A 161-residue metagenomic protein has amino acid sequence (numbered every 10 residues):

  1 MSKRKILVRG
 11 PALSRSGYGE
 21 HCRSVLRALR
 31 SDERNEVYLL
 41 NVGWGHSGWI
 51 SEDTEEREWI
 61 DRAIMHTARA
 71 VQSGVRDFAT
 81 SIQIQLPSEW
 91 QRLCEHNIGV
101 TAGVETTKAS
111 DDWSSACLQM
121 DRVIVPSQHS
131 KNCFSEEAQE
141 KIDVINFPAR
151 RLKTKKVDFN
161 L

Functional and structural regions predicted by a protein language model:
M1-H46: N-terminal subdomain of nucleotide-sugar transferases
L7, N160-L161: Conserved donor-binding/catalytic core segment of Leloir-type glycosyltransferases
L7, S47-S135: Extended catalytic core of nucleotide-activated donor transferases of GT-like folds
P11-A12, A102-V104, F147: Conserved donor-binding loops in enzymes that form glycosidic bonds
R15-S16, T107-K108, T154: A generic structural signal for short coil/turn motifs at secondary-structure boundaries
E36-V37, N97, K141-I142: Hydrophobic anchor at the start of a short beta-strand that flanks the dinucleotide cofactor-binding loop
L40, V100, I145: Hydrophobic residues at beta-strand termini and immediately following loops that shape nucleotide-binding pockets
D121-N132, A138-N160: Donor nucleotide-sugar binding/catalytic pocket of nucleotide-sugar-dependent glycosyltransferases
